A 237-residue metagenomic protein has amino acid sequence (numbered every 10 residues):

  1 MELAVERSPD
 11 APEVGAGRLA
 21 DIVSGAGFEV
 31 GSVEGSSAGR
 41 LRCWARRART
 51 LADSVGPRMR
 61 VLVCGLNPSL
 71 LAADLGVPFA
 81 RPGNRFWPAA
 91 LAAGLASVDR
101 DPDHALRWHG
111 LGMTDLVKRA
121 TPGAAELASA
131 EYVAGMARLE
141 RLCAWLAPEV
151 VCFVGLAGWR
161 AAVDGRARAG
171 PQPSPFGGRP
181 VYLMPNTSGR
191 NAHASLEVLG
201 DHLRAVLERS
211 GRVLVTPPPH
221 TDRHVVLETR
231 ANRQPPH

Functional and structural regions predicted by a protein language model:
M1-V5: Conserved beta-strand signature within the Rossmann-like core of class I S-adenosyl-L-methionine
S8-P9, N67-L71, K118-T121, A157-W159 (+1 more regions): Short, solvent-exposed loop/turn segments at secondary-structure junctions
E13-G17, G25-D53, P57, P82 (+3 more regions): C-terminal capping/extension of enzyme domains
R49-G56, S97-L106, L142: Short amphipathic alpha-helices and their capping/turn segments at secondary-structure boundaries
R60-F79: Short glycine-rich His-centered loop
A72-L75, A161-D164, H193-A194: Short glycine-/acidic-enriched loop or helix-start segments at secondary-structure transitions that form or flank
L75-A130: Short, surface-exposed acidic-centric catalytic microdomains
L111-A162: Internal catalytic-core helix/loop-beta-alpha segment that presents or stabilizes conserved functional determinants
